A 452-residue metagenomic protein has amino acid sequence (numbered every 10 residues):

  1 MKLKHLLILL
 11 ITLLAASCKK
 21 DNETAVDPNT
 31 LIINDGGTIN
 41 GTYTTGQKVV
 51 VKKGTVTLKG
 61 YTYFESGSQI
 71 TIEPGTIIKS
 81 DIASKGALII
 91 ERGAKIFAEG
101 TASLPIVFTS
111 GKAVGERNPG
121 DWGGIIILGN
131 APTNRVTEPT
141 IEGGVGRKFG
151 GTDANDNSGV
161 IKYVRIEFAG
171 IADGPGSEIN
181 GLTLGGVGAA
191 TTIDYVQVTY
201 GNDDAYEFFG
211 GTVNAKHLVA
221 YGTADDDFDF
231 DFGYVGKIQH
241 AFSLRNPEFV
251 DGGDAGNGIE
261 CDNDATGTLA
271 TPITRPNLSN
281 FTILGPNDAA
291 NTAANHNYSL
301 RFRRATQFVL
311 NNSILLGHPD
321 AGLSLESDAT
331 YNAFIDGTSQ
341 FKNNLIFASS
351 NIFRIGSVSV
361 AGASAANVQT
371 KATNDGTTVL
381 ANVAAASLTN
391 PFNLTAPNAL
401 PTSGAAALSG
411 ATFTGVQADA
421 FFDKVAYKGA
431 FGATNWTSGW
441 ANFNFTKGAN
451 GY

Functional and structural regions predicted by a protein language model:
K2-L6, I11-T38: Bacterial Sec-dependent N-terminal signal peptides
T24-L31, G37-K48, K52, K59-E65 (+6 more regions): Extracellular beta-rich repeat passengers
I77-D81: General structural concept
L104-P105: Glycine-rich loop(s) and the adjacent beta-strand/alpha-helix scaffold that form part
